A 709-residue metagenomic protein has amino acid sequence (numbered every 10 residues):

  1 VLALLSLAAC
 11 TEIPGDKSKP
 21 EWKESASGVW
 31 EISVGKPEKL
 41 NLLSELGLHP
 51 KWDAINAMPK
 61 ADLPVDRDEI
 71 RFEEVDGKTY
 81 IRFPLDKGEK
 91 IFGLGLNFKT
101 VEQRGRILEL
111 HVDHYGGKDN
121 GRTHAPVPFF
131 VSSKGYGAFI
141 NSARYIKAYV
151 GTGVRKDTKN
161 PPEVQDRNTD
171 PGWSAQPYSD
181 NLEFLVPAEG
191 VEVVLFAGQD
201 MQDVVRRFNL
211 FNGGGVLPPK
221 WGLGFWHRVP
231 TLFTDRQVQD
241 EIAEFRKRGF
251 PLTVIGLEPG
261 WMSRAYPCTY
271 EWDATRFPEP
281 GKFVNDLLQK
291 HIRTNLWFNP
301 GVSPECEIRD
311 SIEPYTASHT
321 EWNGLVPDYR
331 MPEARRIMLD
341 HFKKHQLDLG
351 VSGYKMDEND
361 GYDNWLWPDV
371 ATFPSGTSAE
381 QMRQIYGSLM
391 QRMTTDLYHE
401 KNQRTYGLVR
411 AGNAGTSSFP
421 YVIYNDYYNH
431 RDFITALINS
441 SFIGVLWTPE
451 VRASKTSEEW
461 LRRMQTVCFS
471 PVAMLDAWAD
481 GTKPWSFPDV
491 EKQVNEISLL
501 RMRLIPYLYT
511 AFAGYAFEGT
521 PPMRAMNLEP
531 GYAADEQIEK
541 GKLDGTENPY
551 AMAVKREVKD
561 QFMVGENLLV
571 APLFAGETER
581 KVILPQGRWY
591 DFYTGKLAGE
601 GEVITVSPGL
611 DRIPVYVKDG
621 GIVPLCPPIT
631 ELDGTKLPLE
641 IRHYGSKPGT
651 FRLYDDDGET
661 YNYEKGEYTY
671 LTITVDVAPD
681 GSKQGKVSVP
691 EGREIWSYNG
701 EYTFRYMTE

Functional and structural regions predicted by a protein language model:
V1-K17: Bacterial Sec-dependent N-terminal signal peptides
L2, C10, L43, I55 (+3 more regions): Extended hydrophobic/Leu-rich segments
S6, P161-V164, W696: Short, intrinsically disordered/low-complexity patches at protein termini and at juxtamembrane boundaries
I13-D611, D655-T660: Catalytic-domain carbohydrate-binding cleft regions of carbohydrate-active enzymes
R612, V617-E709: Accessory, solvent-exposed terminal regions and/or long lumenal/extracellular loops of proteins
